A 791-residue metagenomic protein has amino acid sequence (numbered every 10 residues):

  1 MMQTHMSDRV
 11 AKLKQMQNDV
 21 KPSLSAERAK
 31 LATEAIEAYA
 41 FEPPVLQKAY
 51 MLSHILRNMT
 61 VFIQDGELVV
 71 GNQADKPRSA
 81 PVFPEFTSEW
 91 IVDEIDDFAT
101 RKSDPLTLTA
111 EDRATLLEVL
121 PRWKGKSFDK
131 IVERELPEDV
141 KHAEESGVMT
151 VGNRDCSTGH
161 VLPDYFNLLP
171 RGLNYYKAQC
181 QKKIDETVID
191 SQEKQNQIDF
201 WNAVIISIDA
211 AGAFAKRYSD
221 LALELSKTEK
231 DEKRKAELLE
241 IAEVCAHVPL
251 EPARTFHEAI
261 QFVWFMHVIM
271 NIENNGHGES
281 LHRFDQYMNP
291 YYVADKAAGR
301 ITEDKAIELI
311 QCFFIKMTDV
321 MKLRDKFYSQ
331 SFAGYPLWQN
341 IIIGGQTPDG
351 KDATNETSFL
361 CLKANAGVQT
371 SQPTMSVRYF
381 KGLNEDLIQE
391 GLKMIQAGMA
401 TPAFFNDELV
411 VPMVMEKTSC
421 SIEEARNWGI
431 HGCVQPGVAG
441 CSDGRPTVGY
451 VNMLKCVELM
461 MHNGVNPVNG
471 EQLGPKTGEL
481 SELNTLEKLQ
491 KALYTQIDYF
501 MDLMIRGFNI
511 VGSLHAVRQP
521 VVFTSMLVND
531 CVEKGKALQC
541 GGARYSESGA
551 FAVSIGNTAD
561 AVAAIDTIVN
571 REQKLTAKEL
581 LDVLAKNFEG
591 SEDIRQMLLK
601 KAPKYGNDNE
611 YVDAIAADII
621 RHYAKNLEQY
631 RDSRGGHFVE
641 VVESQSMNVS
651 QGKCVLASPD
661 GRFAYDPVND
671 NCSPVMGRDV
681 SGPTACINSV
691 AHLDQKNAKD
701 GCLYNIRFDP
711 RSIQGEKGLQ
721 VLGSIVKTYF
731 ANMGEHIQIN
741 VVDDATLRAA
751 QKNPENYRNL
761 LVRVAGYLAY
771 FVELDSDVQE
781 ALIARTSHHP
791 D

Functional and structural regions predicted by a protein language model:
M2-W201, E237-E240, V244-D791: Conserved catalytic cores of very large enzyme subunits
N202-A213: Extended non-globular scaffold/tether segments
A213, R217-D220, E224: Extended, non-transmembrane alpha-helical coiled-coils
L223-K227, N607: Internal amphipathic alpha-helices that form coiled-coils
D231: Acidic, metal/cofactor-coordinating or nucleic-acid-engaging core segments within structured domains
